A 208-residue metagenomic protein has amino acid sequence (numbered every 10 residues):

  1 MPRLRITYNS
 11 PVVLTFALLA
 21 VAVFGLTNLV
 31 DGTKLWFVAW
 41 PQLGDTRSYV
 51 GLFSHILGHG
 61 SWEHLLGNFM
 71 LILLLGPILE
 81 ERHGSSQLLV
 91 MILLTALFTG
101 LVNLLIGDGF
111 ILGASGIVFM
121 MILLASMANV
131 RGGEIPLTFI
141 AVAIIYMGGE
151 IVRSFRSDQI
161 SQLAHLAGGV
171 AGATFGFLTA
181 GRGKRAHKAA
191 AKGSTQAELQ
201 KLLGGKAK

Functional and structural regions predicted by a protein language model:
M1-K208: A detector for small-residue-rich transmembrane helices and their helix-helix packing motifs
